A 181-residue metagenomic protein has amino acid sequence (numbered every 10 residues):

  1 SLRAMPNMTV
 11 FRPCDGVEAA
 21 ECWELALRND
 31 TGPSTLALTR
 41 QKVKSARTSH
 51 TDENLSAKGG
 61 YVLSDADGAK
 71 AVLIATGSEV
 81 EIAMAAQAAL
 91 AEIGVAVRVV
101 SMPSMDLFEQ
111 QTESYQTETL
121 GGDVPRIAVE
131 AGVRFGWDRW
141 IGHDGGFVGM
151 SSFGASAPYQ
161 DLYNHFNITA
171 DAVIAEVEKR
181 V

Functional and structural regions predicted by a protein language model:
S1-N29, A155, T169, I174-K179: Conserved thiamine diphosphate
R28-V181: Thiamine diphosphate
